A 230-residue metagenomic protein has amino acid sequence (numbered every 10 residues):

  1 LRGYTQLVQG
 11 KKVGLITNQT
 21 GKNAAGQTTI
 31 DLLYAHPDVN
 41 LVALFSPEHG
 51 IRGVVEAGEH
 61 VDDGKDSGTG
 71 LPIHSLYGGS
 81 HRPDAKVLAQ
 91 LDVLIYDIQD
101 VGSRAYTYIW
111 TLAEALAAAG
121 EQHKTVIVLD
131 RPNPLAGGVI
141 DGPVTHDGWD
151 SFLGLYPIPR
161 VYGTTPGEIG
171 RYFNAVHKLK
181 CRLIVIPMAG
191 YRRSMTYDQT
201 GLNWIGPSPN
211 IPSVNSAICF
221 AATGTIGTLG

Functional and structural regions predicted by a protein language model:
L1-V39: N-terminal phosphate-binding or glycine-rich loops at protein starts, especially the Walker A/P-loop of NTPases
D38-V39, E121-T125: A short helix->loop->beta-strand "cap" motif at the edges of active sites that frequently abuts
N40-H49, L129: Short internal beta-strands
G53-A57, I127-W149: Glycine-rich, charge-decorated loop segments at or immediately adjacent to ligand/cofactor-binding or catalytic sites
H60-L91, S103: Glycine-rich oxoanion-binding loops at beta->alpha junctions
D100-L112: Glycine/threonine-rich flexible loop motifs
D150-T223: Conserved anion/nucleotide-ligand pocket segment
T223-G230: Hard-cation-handling environments
